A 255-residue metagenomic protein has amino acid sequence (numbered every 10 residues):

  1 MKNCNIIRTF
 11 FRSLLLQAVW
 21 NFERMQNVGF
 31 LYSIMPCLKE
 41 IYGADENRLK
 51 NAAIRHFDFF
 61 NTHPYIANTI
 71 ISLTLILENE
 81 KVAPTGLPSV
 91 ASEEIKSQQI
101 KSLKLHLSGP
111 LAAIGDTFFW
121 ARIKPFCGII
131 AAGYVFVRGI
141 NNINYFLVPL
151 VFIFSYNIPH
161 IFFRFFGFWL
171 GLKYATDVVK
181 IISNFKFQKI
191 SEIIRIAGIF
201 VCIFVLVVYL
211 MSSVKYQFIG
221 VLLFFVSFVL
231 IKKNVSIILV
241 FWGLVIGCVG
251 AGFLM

Functional and structural regions predicted by a protein language model:
M1-S89: Soluble N-terminal domains of membrane-associated systems
V90, E94, W169-F187: Juxtamembrane inter-helical linkers in multi-pass membrane proteins
S97-Y134, A197-V201: Transmembrane alpha-helical segments and their cytosolic interface motifs in multi-pass membrane proteins
A132-P149, L210-M211, M255: Helix-coil boundary and interhelical linker segments in multi-pass alpha-helical membrane proteins
N144-H160: Alpha-helical transmembrane segments
H160-F168, S183-S212: Alpha-helical transmembrane segments of helical membrane proteins, especially in multi-pass transport, channel
G220-F224, L239-C248: Central hydrophobic cores of alpha-helical transmembrane segments in multi-pass integral membrane proteins
C248-M255: Juxtamembrane boundary at the C-terminal end of a transmembrane helix
